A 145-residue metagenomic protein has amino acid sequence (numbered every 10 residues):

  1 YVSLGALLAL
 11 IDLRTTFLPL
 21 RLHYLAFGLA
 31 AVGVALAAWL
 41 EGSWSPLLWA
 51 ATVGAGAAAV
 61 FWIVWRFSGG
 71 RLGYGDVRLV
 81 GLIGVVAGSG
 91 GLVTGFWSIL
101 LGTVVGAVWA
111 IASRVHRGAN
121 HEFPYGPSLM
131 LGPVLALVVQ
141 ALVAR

Functional and structural regions predicted by a protein language model:
Y1-L8: Central hydrophobic cores of alpha-helical transmembrane segments in multi-pass inner-membrane proteins across all
L8, R14-V105: Functional transmembrane core segments of multi-pass inner-membrane proteins
I63-G70, I83-R145: Alpha-helical transmembrane segments
